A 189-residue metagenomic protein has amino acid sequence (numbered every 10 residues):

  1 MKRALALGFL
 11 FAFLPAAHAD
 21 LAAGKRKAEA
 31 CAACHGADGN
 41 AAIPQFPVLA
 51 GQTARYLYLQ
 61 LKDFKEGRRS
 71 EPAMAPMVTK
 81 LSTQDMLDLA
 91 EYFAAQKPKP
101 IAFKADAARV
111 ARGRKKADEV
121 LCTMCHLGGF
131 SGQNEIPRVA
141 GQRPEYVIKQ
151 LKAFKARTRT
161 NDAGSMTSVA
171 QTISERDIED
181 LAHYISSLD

Functional and structural regions predicted by a protein language model:
A4-F13: Sec-dependent N-terminal signal peptides
L14-A19: Sec/Tat signal peptide C-region and signal peptidase I cleavage site
D20-D38, I101, A105-G128, R143: Sequence/structural segment immediately N-terminal to covalent heme-attachment motifs in c-type and related
H35, K65, H126, K155 (+1 more regions): Protein kinase-like catalytic domain
G39-R69, A75-L81, R114, D118 (+3 more regions): Gly/Gly-Pro-rich "capping" loops immediately C-terminal to redox-active cysteine motifs in periplasmic/lumenal
T79-I101, E145, Q171-D189: C-terminal capping alpha-helices of c-type cytochrome domains
